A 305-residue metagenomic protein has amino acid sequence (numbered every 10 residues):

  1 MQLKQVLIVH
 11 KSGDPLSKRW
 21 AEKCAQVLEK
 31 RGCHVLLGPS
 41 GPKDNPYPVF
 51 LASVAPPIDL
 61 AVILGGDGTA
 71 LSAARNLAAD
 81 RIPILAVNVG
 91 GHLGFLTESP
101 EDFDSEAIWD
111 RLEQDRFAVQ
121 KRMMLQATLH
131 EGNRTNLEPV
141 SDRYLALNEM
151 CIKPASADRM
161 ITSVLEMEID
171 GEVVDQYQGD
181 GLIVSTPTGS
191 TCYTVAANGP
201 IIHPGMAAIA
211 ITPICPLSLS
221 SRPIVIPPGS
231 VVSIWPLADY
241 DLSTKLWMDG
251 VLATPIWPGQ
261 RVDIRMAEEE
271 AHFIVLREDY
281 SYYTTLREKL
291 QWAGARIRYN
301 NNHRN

Functional and structural regions predicted by a protein language model:
M1-L60, L64, N76, P100-A118 (+1 more regions): ATP/NTP phosphate-donor binding region
K11, V62, N88, M150 (+1 more regions): A residue-level signal for conserved active-site and pocket-lining positions in enzyme catalytic cores
S17, G68-A74, T191-A196: Short glycine/serine/threonine-rich phosphate/pyrophosphate-binding segments that cradle anionic phosphate groups
S72-V89: Gly/Ser-rich helix-loop-strand patches that form or flank binding pockets for ribonucleotide-derived cofactors
G90-D180: Catalytic core of DAGKc-family lipid kinases
K121-L125, A146-N148, I161-L165, D180-L182 (+5 more regions): A generic structural signal for short beta-strands and their flanking turns/coil linkers
G132, P139, I152, I169-V173 (+1 more regions): ATP/nucleoside-binding phosphotransfer catalytic cores, i.e., glycine-rich phosphate-binding loops
D175-S220: Gly/Ser/Thr-rich active-site loops/lids in small-molecule metabolic enzymes that frequently grip phosphoryl groups
